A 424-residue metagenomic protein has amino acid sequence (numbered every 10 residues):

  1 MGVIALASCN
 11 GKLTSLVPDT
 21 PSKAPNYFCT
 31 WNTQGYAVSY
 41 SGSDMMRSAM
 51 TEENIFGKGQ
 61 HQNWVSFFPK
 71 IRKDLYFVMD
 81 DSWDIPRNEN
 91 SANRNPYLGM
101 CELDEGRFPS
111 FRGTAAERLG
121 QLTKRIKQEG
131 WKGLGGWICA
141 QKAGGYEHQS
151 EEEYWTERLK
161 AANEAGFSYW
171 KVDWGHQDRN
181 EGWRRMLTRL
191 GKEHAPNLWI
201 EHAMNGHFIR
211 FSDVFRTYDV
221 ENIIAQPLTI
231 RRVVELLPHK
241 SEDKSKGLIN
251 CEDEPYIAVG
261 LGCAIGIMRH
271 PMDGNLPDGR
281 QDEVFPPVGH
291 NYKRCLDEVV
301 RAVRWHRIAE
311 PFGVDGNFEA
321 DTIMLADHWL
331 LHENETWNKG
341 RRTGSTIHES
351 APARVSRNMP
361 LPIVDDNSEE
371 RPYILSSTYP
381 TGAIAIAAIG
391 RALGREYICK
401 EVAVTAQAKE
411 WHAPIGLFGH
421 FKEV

Functional and structural regions predicted by a protein language model:
M1-K12: N-terminal export signals
N10-Y27: N-terminal carbohydrate-binding accessory modules
D19-K23, K70-I71, N163-E164, E252: Extracellular/periplasmic catalytic domains that process cell-envelope and extracellular macromolecules
T20-P21, E129, E193: A generic structural signal for short, non-catalytic loop/turn and secondary-structure boundary residues
N26-C29, Y36-M45, R179-V424: Active-site-proximal substrate-binding groove within the catalytic cores of carbohydrate-active enzymes
F28-E181: Aromatic-lined carbohydrate-binding/catalytic grooves of carbohydrate-active enzymes
